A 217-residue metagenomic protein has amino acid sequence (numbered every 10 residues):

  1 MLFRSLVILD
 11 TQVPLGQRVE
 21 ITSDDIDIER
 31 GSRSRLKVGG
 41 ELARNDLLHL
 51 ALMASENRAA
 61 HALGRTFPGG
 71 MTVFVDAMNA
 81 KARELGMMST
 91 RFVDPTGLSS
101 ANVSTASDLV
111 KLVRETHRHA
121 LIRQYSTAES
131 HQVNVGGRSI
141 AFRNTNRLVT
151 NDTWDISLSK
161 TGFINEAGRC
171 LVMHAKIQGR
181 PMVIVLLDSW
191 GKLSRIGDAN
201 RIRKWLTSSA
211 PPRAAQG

Functional and structural regions predicted by a protein language model:
M1-S107, R114-A120: Active-site-adjacent loops and short helices of periplasmic peptidoglycan-processing enzymes
R44, G70-G217: Penicillin-recognizing serine hydrolase domain
